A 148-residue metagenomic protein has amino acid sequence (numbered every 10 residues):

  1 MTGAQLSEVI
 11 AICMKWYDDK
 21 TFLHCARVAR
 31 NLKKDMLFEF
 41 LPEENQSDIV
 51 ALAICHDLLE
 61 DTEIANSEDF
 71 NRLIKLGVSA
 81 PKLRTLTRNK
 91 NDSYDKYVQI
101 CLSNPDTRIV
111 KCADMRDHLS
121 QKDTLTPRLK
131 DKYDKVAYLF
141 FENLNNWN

Functional and structural regions predicted by a protein language model:
M1-N148: Active-site helical microenvironments for divalent-metal-assisted chemistry
